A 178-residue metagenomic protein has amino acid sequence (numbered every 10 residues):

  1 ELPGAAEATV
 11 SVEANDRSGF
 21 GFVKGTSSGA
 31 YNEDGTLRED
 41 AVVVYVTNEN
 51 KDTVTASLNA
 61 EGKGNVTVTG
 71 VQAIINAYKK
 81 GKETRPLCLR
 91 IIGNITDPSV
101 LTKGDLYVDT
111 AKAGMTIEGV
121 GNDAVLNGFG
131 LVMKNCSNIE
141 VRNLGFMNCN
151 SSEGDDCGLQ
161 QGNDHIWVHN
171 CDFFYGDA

Functional and structural regions predicted by a protein language model:
L2-E7: Short, exposed coil/turn segments at beta-strand boundaries within extracellular/luminal domains
V10-A14: Interdomain boundary/hinge segments at the C-termini of tandem beta-sandwich modules
D16-C88: Acidic Gly/Asp/Thr-rich repetitive segments characteristic of extracellular carbohydrate-active and adhesion proteins
N50, N94-T96, N122-D123: Acidic glycine-/aspartate-rich tracts in secreted/extracellular proteins
N59-R85, D97-T116, A124-R142, N148-N163: Extracellular beta-strand-rich solenoid/capping regions of secreted or surface-exposed proteins that bind or remodel
R90, G119-G121: Domain-scale signature associated with acetyltransferase and cell-envelope carbohydrate enzymes
F173-A178: Surface loops at the rim/top face of extracytoplasmic beta-rich domains
